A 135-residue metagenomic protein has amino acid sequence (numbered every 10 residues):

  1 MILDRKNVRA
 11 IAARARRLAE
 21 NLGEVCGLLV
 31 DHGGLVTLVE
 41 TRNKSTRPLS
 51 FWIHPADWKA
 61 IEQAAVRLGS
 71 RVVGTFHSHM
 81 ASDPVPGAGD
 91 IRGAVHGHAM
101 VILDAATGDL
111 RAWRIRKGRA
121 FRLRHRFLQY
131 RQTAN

Functional and structural regions predicted by a protein language model:
M1-V72, M80-N135: Conserved beta-strand-loop surface patch within small alpha/beta domains used for substrate/adaptor or ligand engagement
